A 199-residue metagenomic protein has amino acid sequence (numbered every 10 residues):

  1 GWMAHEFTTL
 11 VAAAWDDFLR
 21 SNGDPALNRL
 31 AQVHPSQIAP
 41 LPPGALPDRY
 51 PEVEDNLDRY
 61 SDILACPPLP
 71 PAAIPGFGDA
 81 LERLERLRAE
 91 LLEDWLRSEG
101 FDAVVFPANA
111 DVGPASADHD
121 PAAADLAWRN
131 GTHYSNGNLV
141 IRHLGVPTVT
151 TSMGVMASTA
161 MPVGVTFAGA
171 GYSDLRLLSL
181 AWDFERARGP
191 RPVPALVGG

Functional and structural regions predicted by a protein language model:
G1-S135, H143, R186-G199: Amidase signature
R142-G199: Structural helix-boundary/capping segments
